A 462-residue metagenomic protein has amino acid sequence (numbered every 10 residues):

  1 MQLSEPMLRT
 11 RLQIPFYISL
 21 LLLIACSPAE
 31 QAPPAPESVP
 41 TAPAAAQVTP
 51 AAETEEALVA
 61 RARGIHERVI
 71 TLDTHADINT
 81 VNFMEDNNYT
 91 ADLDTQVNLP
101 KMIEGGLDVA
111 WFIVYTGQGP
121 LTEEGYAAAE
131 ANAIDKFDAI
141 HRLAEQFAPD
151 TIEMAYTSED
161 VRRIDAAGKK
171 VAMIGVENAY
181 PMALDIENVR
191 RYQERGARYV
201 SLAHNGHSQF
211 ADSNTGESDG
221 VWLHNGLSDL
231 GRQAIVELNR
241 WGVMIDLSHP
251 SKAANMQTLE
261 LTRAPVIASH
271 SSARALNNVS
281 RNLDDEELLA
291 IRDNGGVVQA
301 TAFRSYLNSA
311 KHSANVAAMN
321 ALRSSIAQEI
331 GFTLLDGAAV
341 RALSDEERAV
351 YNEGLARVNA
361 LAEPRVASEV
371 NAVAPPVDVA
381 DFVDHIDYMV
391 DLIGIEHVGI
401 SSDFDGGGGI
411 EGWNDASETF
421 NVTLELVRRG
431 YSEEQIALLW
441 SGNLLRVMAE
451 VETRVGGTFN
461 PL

Functional and structural regions predicted by a protein language model:
L3-F16: Bacterial N-terminal signal peptides that target proteins for export
L23-A25: C-terminal motif of bacterial Sec signal peptides marking the signal peptidase cleavage site
S27-H224, N278-L462: N-terminal hydrophobic targeting/anchoring segments and the immediately downstream early-domain regions of hydrolases
H75-D77, H249, H270: Histidine-centered divalent metal-coordination motifs
L223-L230, D246-S251, L283: Short, contiguous, pocket-lining structural segments that sit at or immediately flank catalytic/ligand-binding sites
L223-L238, T258-V266: Alpha-helix-loop-beta-strand connector modules within alpha/beta enzyme cores
Q233-L247, A253-A254, E287-D293: Substrate-binding cleft of carbohydrate-active enzyme catalytic domains
K252, M256, E260-G295: Acidic, glycine-rich loop-and-beta core segments that form the ion-binding/anion-interacting portion of active sites
